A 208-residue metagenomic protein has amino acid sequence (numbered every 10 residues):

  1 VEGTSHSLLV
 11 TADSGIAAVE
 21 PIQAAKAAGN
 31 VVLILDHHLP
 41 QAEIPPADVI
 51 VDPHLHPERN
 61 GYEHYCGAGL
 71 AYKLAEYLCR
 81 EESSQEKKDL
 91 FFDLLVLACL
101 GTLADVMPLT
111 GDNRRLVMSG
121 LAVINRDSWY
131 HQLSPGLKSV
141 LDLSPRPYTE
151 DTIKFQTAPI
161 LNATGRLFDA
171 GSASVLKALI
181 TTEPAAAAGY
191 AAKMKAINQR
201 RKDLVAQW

Functional and structural regions predicted by a protein language model:
V1, L9-I16, E58-C66, F91 (+1 more regions): Alpha-helix capping and helix-loop boundary segments enriched in small/acidic/polar residues
V1-L8, A27-A28, P46, C79-W208: Hydrophobic helix-and-loop "lid/oligomerization" segment in the mid-to-C-terminal part of catalytic domains
V1-P45, V51: N-terminal small/polar loop signature for handling phosphorylated ligands or for N-terminal nucleophile
I16, L39, L55, P108 (+1 more regions): Short, glycine/acidic-enriched loop or turn micro-motifs at the edges of active sites
V19, Y65-A68, Y72, R114-M118: Amphipathic alpha-helical transducer elements in NTP-driven molecular machines
P21-Q23, R59-Y62, P145: A generic local secondary-structure boundary/capping motif
E43-H64: Structural recognition of alpha->loop->beta junctions
K73-C79: Active-site/ligand-binding-proximal alpha/beta "capping" segment
